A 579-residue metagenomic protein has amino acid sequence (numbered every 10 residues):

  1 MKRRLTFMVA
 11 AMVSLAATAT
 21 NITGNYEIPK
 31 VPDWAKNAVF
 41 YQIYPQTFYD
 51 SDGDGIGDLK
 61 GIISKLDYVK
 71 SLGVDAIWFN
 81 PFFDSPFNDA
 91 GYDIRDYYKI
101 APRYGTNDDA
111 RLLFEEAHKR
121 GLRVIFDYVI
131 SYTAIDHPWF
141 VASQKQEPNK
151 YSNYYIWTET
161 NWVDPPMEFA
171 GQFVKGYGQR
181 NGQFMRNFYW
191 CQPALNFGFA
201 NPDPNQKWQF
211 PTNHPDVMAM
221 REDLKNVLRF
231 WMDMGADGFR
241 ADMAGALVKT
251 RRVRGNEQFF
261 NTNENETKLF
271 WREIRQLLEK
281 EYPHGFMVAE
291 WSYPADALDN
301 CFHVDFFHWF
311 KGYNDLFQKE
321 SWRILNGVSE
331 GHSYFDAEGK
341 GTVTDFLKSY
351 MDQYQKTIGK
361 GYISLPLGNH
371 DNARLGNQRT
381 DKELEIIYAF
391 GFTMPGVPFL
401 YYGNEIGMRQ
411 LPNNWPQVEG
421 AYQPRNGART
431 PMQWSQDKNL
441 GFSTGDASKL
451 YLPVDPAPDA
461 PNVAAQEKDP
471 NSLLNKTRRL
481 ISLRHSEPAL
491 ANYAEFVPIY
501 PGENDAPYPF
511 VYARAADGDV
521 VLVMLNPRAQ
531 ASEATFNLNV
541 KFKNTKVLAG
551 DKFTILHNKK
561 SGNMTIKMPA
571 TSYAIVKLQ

Functional and structural regions predicted by a protein language model:
K2-M8: Sec-dependent signal peptide recognition, specifically the positively charged N-region followed immediately by
S14-A17: N-terminal signal peptide c-region/cleavage motif recognized by signal peptidases
N21-E222, R229, D233, A246-A297 (+2 more regions): Acidic/aromatic-lined carbohydrate-recognition and catalytic surfaces of CAZymes acting on diverse glycans
I22-G24, F114-E115, S131-Y132, W139-N149 (+9 more regions): Active-site-proximal helices and loops of the catalytic beta/alpha 8
A35, R275, E279-E281, S292-Y293 (+4 more regions): Loop/helix patches that line or flank the sugar-binding groove of alpha-linked glycan CAZymes
K65, D109, L113, M220-W231 (+8 more regions): Alpha-helical packing segments of well-folded alpha/beta enzyme cores
L538-F553: Solvent-exposed beta-hairpin/edge-strand motifs
N558-Q579: C-terminal beta-strand-rich structural cap/linker in extracellular carbohydrate-active enzymes
